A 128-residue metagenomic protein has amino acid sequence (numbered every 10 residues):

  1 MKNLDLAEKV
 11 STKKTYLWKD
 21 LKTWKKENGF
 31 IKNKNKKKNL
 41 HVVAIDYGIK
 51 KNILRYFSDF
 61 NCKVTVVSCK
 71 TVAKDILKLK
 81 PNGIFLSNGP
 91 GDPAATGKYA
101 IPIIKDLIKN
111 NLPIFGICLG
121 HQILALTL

Functional and structural regions predicted by a protein language model:
M1-K80, G91-P93, I108: RNA-binding accessory domains that recognize and position tRNA/RNA substrates
K78, N82-L128: Cysteine-nucleophile active-site neighborhood
